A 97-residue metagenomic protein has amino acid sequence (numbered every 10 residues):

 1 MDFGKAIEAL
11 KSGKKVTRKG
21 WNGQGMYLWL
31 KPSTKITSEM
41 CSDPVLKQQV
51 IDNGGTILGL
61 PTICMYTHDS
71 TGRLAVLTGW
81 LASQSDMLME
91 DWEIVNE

Functional and structural regions predicted by a protein language model:
M1-G54, G72-R73: Catalytic phosphate/metal-binding cores of nucleic-acid and nucleotide-processing enzymes, i.e., regions that mediate
W21-G23, T56-L58, S85-M87: A generic structural signal for short, non-catalytic loop/turn and secondary-structure boundary residues
Q49-P61, M65: Compositionally biased, intrinsically disordered low-complexity regions enriched for acidic
L60-E97: Short, compact, well-ordered microdomains
